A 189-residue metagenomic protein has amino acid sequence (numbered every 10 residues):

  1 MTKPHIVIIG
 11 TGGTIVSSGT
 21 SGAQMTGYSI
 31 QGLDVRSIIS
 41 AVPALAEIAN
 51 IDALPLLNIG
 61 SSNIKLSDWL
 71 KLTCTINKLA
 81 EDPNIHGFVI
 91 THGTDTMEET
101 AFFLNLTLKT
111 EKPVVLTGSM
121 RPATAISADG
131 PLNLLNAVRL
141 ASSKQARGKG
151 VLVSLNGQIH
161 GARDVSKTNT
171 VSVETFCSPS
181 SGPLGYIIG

Functional and structural regions predicted by a protein language model:
M1-G189: Active-site histidine-anchored catalytic micro-motif
